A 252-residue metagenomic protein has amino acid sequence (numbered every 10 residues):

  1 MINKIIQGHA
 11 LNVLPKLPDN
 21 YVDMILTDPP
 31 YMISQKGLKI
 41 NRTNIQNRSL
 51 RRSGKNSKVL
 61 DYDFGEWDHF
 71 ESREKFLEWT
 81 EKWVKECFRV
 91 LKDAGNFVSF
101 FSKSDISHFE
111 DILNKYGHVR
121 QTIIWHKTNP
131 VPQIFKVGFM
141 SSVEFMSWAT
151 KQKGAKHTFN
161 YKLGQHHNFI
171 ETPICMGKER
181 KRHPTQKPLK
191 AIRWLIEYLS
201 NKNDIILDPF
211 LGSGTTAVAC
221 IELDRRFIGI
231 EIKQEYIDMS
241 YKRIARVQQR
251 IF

Functional and structural regions predicted by a protein language model:
M1-V131, V137, S141, K162-F252: S-adenosyl-L-methionine-dependent nucleic acid methyltransferase catalytic domains
K92, M146-A155: Core SAM-dependent methyltransferase catalytic element
G154-G164: Proline-centered turn/helix-capping motifs that create local helix->coil transitions or kinks
